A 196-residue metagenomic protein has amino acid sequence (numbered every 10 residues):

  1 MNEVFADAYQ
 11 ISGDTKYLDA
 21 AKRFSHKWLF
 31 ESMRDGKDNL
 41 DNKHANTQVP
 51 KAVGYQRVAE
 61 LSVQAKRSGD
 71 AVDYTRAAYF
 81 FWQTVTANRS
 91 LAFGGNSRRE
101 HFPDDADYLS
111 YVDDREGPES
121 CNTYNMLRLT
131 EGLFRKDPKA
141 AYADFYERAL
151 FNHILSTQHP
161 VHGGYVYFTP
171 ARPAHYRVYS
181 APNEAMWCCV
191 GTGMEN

Functional and structural regions predicted by a protein language model:
M1-N196: Glycan-recognition and catalytic cores of secretory/periplasmic carbohydrate-active enzymes
